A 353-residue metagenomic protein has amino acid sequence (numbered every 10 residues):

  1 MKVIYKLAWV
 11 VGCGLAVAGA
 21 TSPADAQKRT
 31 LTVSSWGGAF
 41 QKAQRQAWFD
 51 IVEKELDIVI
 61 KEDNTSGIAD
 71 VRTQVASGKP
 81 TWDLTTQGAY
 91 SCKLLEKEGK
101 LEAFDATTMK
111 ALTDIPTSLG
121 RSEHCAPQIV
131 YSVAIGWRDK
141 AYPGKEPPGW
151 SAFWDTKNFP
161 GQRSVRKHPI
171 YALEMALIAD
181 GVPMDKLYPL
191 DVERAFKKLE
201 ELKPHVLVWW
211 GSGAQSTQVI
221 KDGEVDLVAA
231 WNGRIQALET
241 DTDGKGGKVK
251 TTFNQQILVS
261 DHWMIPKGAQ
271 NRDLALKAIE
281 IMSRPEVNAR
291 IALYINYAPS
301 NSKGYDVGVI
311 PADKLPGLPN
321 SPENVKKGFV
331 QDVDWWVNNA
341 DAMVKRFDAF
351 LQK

Functional and structural regions predicted by a protein language model:
Q27-L94: Early extracytoplasmic/lumenal segment of secretory-pathway proteins
W36-A43, P80-W82, T86-K221: Extracytoplasmic ligand-binding site segments that recognize negatively charged/polar headgroups
C92-L94, K221, L227-G246: A ligand-binding cleft/hinge motif common to bilobed small-molecule-binding domains
L95-A103, I115-E123, L238-T252, K314-G317: Ligand-binding "clamshell"
Y131, E193-L202, G244-A269, K314: Periplasmic-binding protein-like
A134-A141, L177-V182, V259-R272, R290: A bilobed periplasmic-binding-protein/Venus flytrap-type ligand-binding module shared by bacterial periplasmic
Q218, E323-K353: Conserved C-terminal helix/tail region of periplasmic/extracytoplasmic solute-binding proteins
P266-K327: Mature extracytoplasmic/periplasmic domains
